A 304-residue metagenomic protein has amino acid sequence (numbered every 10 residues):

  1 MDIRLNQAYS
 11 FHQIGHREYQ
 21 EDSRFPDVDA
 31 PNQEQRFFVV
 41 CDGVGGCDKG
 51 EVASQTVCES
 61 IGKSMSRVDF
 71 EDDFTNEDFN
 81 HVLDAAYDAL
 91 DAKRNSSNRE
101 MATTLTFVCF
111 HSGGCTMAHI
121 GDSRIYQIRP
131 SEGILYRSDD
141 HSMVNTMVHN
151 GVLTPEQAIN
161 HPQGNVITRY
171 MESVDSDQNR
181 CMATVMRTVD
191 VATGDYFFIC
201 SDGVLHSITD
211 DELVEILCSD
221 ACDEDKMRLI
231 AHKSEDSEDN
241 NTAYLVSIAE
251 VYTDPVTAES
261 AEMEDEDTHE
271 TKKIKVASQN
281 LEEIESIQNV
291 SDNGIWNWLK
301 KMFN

Functional and structural regions predicted by a protein language model:
M1-N304: PP2C/PPM-type serine/threonine phosphatase catalytic domain
